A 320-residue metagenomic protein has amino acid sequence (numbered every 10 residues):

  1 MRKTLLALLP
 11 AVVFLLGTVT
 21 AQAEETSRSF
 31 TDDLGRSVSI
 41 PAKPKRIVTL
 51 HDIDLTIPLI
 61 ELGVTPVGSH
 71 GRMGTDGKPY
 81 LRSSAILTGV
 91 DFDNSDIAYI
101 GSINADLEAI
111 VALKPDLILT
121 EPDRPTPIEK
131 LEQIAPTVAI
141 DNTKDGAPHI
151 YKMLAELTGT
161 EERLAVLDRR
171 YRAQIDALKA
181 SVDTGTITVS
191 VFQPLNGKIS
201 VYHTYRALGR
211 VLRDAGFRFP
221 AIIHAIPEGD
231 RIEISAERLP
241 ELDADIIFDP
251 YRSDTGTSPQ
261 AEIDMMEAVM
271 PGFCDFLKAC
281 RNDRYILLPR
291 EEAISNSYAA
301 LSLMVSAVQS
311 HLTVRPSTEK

Functional and structural regions predicted by a protein language model:
A7-G17: Bacterial N-terminal signal peptides
T18-A23: Sec/Tat signal peptide C-region and signal peptidase I cleavage site
R46-L50, D54-L59, V166-I222, G229: Basic- and aromatic-lined ligand-binding clefts that recognize polyanionic substrates
I53-L107: A short, structured surface patch at a secondary-structure boundary
H70, P127-A165, R172, S258-L287: Charged, glycine-enriched surface loops/patches that mediate electrostatic binding to polyanionic ligands
M73-P79, D141-M153, V189-V211, D254-A261 (+1 more regions): Extracytoplasmic ligand-binding site segments that recognize negatively charged/polar headgroups
L107, V111-T120, P136, L239 (+1 more regions): Proline-aspartate-enriched helix->loop->beta-strand connector
S181, D245-K320: Structured C-terminal subdomain patch of bacterial secreted/periplasmic proteins
